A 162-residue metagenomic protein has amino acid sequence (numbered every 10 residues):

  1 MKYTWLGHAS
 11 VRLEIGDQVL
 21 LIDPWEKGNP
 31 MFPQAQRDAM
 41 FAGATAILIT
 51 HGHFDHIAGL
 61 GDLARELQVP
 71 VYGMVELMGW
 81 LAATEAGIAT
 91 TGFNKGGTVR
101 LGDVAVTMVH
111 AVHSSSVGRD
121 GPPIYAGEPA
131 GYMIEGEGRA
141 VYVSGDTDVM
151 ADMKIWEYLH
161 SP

Functional and structural regions predicted by a protein language model:
M1-K2, A46, R65-P70, R139-V141: Short active-site oxyanion
K2-W5, E26-P33, G87-T91, G145-T147: Short gly/ser/thr-rich secondary-structure transition/capping motifs
K2-W5, L20-D23, A105-A111, A140-D146: Active-site-proximal beta-strand elements of phosphoester/diester hydrolases
H8, H51-H56, H110-H113, V143: Histidine-centered active-site/metal-ligand motif
R12-I49, A58-D62, E76, S114-I124 (+1 more regions): Pre-active-site segment of Zn-dependent metallo-hydrolases
D55-Y72, M78-L81: Acidic/His-rich segments in extracytoplasmic proteins that coordinate ligands and/or metal ions
G73-R139: Metallo-beta-lactamase
P129-P162: Metal-dependent phosphodiesterase/nuclease catalytic metal-binding core
